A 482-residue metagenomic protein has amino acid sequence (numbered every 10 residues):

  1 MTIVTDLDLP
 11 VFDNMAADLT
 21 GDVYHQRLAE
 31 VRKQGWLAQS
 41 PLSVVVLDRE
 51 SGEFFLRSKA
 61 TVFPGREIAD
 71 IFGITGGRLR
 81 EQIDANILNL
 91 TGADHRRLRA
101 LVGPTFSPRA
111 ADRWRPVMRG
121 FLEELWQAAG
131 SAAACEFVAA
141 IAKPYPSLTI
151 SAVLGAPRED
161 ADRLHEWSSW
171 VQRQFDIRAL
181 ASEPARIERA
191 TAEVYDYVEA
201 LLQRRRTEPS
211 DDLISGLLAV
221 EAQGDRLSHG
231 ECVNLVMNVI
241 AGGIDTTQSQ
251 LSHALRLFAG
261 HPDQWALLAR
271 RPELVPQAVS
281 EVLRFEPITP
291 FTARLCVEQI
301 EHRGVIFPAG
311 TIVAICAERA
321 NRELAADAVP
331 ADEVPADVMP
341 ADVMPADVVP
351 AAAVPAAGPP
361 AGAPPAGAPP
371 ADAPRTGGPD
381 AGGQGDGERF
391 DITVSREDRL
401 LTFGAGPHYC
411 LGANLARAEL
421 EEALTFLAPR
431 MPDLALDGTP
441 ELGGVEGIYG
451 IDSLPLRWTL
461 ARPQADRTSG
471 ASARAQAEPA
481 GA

Functional and structural regions predicted by a protein language model:
M1-A482: Cytochrome P450
